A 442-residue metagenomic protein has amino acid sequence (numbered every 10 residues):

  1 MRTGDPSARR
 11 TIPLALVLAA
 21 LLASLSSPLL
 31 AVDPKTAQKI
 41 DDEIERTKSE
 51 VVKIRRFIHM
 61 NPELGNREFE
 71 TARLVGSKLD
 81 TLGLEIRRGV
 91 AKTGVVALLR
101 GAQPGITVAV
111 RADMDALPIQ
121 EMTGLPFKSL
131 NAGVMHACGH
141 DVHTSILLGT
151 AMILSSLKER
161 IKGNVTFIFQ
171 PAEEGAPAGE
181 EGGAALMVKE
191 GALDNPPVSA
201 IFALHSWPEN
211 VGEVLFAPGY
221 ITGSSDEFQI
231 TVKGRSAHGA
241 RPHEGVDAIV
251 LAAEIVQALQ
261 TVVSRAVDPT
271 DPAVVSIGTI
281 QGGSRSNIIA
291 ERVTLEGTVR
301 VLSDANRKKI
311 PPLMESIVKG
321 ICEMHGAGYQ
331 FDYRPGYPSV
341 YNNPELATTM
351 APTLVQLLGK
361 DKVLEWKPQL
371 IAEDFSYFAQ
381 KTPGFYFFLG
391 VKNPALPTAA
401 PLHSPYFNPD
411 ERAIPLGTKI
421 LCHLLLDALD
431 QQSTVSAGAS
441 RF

Functional and structural regions predicted by a protein language model:
M1-V17: Bacterial N-terminal signal peptides that target proteins for export
P13-S27: Bacterial N-terminal signal peptides
V32-H136, S145-K162: Acidic/His- and Gly-rich active-site-bordering loop/insert found across diverse amide/peptide-bond hydrolases
V32-K35, T81, V250-F442: Metal-dependent amide/peptide-bond hydrolase catalytic core, centered on the "pita-bread" metallohydrolase fold
I58, A97, V110, H140 (+8 more regions): Divalent metal-coordination and catalytic microenvironments
R111-P126, I221-T231, V391-P397: Acidic-glycine-rich active-site phosphate/pyrophosphate-binding loop
L125-M135, V142, L154, E159-T279 (+2 more regions): Histidine/acidic-residue-rich, glycine-tolerant segments that coordinate divalent metal ions
